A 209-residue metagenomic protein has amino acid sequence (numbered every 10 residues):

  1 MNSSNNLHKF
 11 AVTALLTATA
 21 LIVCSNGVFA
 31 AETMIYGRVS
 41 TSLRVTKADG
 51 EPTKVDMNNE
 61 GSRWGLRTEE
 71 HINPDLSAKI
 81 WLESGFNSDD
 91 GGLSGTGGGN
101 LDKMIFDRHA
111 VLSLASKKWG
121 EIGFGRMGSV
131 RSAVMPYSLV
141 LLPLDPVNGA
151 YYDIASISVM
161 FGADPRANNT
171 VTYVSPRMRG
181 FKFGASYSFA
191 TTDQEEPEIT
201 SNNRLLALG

Functional and structural regions predicted by a protein language model:
N2-A14: Bacterial N-terminal signal peptides that target proteins for export
L7-H8, A31, L206: Structural motif marking the loop-to-transmembrane transition
T13-V23: Bacterial N-terminal signal peptides
V23-A30: Sec/Tat signal peptide C-region and signal peptidase I cleavage site
A31-R44, T53-A190, N202: Outer membrane beta-barrel
A48-G50: Short, hydrophobic transmembrane alpha-helix segments
Q194-E195: Surface-exposed, low-complexity loop segments enriched in small/polar and acidic residues
S201-G209: Detector for outer-membrane/organellar transmembrane beta-barrel domains, recognizing the amphipathic beta-strand
